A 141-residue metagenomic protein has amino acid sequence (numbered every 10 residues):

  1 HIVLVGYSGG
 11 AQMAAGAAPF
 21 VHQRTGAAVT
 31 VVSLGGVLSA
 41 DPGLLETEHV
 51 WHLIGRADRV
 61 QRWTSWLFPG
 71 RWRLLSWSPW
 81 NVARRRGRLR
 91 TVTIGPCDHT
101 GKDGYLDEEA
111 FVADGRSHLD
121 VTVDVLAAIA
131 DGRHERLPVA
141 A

Functional and structural regions predicted by a protein language model:
H1: A conserved cap/lid and substrate-binding interface adjacent to the catalytic center of lipid-processing enzymes
V5-G10, A14: Gly/Ala-rich beta-loop-alpha elbow adjacent to hydrolase catalytic centers
A15-H22: Short glycine-enriched nucleophile-adjacent loop and the immediately C-terminal alpha-helix near the catalytic center
G26-V29, E48: Loop/turn elements at helix/coil->beta-strand transitions in domains of secreted/extracellular proteins
V32-S39, G55-R59: Active-site nucleophile loop of the alpha/beta-hydrolase fold
V37-T47: Glycine-rich, charge-decorated loop segments at or immediately adjacent to ligand/cofactor-binding or catalytic sites
L45-A140: Lipolytic serine-hydrolase domain surface
